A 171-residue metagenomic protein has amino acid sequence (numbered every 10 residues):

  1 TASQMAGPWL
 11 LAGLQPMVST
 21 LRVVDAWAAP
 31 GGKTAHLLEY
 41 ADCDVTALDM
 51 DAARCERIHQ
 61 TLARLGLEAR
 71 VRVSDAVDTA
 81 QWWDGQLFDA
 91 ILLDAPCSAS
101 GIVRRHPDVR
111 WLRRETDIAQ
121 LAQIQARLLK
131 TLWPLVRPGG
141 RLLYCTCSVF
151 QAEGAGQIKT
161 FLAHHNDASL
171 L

Functional and structural regions predicted by a protein language model:
T1-L171: S-adenosylmethionine
